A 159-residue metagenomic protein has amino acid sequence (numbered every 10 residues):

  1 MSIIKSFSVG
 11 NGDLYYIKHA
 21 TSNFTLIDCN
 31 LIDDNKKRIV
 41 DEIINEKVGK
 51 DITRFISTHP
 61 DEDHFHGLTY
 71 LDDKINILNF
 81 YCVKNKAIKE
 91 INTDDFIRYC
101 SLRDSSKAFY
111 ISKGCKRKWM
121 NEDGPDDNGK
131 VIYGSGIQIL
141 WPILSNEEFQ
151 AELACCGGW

Functional and structural regions predicted by a protein language model:
M1-I4, V9, F65-W159: Flexible, acidic/histidine-containing loops and adjacent segments that form or flank the divalent-metal
M1-V48, G158-W159: Conserved beta-strand hairpin/beta-sheet module of binuclear metal-dependent hydrolase folds, prominently
T25, D34-V83, A87: Active-site metal-binding motif and surrounding structural segment of the metallo-beta-lactamase
